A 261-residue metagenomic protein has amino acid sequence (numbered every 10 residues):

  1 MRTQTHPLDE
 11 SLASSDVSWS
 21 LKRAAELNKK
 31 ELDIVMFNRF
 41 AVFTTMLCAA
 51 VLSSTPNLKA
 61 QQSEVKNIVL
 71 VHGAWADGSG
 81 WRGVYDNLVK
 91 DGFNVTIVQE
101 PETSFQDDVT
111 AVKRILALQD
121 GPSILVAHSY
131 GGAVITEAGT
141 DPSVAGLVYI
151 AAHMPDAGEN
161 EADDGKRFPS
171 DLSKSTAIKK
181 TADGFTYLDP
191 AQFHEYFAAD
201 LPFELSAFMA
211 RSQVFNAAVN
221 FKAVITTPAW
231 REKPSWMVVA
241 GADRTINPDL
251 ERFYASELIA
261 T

Functional and structural regions predicted by a protein language model:
F43-V51: Bacterial N-terminal signal peptides
P56-A60: Sec/Tat signal peptide C-region and signal peptidase I cleavage site
S63-G121: Active-site catalytic motif of lipid deacylating hydrolases and related acyltransferases
V126-A127, G131, I135: Gly/Ala-rich beta-loop-alpha elbow adjacent to hydrolase catalytic centers
S143-V144, V148-A182, T186-P190, A217-F221 (+2 more regions): Flexible "cap/lid" loop of the alpha/beta hydrolase fold
R211-A229: Active-site nucleophile elbow and catalytic-triad environment of alpha/beta-hydrolase enzymes
M237-V239: Short beta-strand/loop motif that positions the catalytic acidic residue of the alpha/beta-hydrolase fold
G241-T261: Conserved loop-alpha-helix segment in the C-terminal half of the alpha/beta-hydrolase fold that carries the catalytic
